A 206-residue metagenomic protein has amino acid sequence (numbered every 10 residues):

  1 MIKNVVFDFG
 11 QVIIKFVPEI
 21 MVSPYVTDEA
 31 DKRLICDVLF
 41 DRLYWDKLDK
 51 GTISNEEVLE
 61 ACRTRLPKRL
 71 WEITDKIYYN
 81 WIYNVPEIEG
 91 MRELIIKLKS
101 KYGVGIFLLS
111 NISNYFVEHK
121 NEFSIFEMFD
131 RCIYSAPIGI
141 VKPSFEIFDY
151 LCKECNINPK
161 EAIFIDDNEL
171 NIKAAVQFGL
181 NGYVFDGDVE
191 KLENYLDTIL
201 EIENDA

Functional and structural regions predicted by a protein language model:
M1-D41, Q177: Active-site neighborhood of HAD-like aspartate-dependent phosphohydrolases
M1-K3, S113, K120-A206: Asp-based, Mg2+/Mn2+-dependent phosphohydrolase catalytic module
D8-Q11, G51, L108, C132 (+1 more regions): Generic structural signal for small/hydrophobic residues in well-ordered secondary structure, especially within
I20-M21, L43, E57, A61 (+6 more regions): Alpha-helical elements of Rossmann-like donor-binding domains used by nucleotide-donor carbohydrate transfer enzymes
T27-V38, P67-Y78, N204-A206: Short, surface-exposed acidic
L39, L48-D49, K99: Hydrophobic residues in alpha-helical segments
Y44, L48-G90: Metal-dependent phosphoesterase signature
E72-F107, F145, E190: Short, acidic loop-to-helix structural element flanking the phosphoryl-transfer center in phosphate-processing enzymes
